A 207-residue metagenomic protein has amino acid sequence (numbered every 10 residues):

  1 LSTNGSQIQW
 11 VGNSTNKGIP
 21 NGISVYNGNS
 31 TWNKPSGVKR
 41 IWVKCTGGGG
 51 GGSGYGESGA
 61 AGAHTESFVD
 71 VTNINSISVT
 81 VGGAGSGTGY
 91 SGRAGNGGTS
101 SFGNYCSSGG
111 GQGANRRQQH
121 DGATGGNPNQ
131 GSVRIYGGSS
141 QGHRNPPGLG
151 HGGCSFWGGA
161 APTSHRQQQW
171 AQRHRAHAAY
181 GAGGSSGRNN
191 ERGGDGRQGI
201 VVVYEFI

Functional and structural regions predicted by a protein language model:
L1, Y26, K44-C45: Well-ordered beta-strand segments characteristic of repetitive beta-sheet solenoids
L1-T15: Extracellular repetitive beta-rich solenoid segments
I8-G12, S24, A178: Short Gly/Ser/Thr-biased coil->beta-strand turn/linker motifs that build repetitive extracellular beta-solenoid/fiber
P20-G28, E66-V69: Short amphipathic
V25-G37, R93-A94, S100, Q130: Surface-exposed ligand/attachment interfaces on beta-rich extracellular proteins
W42-I207: Low-complexity, glycine/proline-biased repetitive segments and flexible coils/loops
